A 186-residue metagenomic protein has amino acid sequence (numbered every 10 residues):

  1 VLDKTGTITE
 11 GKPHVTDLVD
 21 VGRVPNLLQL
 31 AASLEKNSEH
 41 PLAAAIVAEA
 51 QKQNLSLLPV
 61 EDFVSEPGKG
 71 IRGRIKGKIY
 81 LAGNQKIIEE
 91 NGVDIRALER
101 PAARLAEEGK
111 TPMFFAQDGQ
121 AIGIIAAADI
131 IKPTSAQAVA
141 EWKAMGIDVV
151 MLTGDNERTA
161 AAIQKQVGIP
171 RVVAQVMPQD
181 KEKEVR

Functional and structural regions predicted by a protein language model:
V1-R186: Cytosolic catalytic headpiece
